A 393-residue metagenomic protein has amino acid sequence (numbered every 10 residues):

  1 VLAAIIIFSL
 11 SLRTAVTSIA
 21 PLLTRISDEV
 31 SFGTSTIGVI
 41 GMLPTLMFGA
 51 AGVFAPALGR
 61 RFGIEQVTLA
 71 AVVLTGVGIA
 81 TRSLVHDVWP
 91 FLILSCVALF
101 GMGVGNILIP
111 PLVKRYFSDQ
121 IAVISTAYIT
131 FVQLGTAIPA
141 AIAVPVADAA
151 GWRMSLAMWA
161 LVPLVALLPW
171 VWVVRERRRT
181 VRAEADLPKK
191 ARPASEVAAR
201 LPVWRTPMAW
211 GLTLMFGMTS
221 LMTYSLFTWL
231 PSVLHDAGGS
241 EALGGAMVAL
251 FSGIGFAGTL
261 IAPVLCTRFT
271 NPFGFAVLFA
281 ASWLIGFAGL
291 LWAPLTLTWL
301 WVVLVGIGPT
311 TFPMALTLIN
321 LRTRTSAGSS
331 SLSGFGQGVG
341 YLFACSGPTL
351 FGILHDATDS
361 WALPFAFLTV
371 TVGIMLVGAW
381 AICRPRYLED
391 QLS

Functional and structural regions predicted by a protein language model:
T17, T45-V53, T136-A137, S252-L260 (+1 more regions): Residue-level signature of mid-helix packing/kink "hotspots" within the transmembrane helices of 12-pass Major
I19-A20, P207-T259: Extracytoplasmic gate region of multi-pass secondary transporters
S31, G63, L84-W89, S118 (+2 more regions): Helix-breaking motifs and short loop linkers at transmembrane-helix boundaries and internal kinks in secondary membrane
A50-W89: Conserved MFS/SLC helix-loop-helix module at the cytosolic interface between two early adjacent transmembrane helices
L94-V132: Cytoplasmic helix-loop-helix junction between adjacent transmembrane helices in 12-TM secondary transporters
D119-Q120, A127-R178: Helix-loop-helix hairpin linking two adjacent transmembrane segments in secondary transporters
T270-A315: C-terminal transmembrane helical hairpin of 12-TM major facilitator-type secondary transporters
T323-S360, L368: A late C-terminal transmembrane helix in Major Facilitator Superfamily
